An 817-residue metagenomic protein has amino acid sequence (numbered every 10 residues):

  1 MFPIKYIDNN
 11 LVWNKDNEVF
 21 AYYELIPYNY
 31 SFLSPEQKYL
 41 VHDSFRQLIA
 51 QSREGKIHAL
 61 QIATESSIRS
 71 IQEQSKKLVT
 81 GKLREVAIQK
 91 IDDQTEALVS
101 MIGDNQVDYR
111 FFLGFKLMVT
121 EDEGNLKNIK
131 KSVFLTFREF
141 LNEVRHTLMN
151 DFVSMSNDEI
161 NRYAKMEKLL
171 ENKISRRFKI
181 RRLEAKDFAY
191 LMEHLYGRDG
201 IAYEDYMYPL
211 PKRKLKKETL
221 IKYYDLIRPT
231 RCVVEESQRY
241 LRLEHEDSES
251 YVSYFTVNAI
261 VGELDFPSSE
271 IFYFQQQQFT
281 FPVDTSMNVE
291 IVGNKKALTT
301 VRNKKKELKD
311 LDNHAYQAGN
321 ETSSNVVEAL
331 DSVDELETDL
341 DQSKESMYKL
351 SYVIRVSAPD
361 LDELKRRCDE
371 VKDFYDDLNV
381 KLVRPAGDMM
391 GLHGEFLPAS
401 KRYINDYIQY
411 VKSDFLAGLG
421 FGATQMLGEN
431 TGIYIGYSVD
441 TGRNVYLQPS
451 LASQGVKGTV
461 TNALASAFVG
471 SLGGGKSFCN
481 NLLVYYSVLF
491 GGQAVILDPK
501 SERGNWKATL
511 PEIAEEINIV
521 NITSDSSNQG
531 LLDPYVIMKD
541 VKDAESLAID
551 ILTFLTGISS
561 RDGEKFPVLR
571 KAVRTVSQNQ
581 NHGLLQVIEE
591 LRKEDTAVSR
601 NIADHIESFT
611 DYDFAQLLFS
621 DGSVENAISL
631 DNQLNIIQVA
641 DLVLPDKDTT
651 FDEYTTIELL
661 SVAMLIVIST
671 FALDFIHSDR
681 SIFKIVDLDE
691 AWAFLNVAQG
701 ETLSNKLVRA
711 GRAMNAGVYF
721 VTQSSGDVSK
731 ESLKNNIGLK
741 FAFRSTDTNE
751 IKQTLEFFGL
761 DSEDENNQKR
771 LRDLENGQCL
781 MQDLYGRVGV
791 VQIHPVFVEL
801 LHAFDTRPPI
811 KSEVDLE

Functional and structural regions predicted by a protein language model:
M1-Y410, G420-F421: Extended, folded cores of ATP/NTP-driven motor/assembly subunits in large transport and secretion machines
P35-R53, Q276-F279, V292-T299, V380-K381 (+5 more regions): P-loop NTPase motor domains
R53-K56, Y109, F490-G492, I517 (+3 more regions): Short glycine-/polar-rich loops that comprise or flank the Walker A/P-loop and associated switch/sensor motifs
L60-S75, G81-K82, D92, I102 (+1 more regions): Switch/coupling segment of Walker-type NTPase motor domains
S100-M101, D540-L585, S729-E817: P-loop NTPase motor core of the ASCE superfamily
N125, V439-V445, S450-A452, K457-G470 (+3 more regions): Charge-patterned, long linear interaction tracts outside catalytic cores
D312-H314, S450-V484, L497-G504, V520-S526 (+2 more regions): Conserved P-loop NTPase motor cores
